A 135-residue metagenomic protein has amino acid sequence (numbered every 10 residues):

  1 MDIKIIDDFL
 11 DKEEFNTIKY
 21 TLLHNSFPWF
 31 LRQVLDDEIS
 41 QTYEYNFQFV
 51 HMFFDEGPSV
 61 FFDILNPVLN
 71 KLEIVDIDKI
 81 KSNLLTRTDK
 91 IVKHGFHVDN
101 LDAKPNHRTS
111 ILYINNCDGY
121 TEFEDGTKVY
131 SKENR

Functional and structural regions predicted by a protein language model:
M1-V75: Non-heme Fe(II)/2-oxoglutarate
M52-R135: Catalytic core of non-heme Fe(II) oxygenases with the double-stranded beta-helix
